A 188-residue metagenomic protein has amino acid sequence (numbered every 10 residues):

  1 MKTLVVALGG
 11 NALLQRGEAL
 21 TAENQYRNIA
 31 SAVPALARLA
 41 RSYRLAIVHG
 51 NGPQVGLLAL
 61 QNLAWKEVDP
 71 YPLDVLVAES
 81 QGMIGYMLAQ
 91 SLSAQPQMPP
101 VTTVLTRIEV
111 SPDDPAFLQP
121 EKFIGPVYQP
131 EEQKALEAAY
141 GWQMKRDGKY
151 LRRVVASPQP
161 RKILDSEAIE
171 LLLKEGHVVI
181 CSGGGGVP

Functional and structural regions predicted by a protein language model:
M1-V48, L57-L63, L171-K174: N-terminal glycine-/serine-/threonine-rich phosphate-binding loop
V5-A7, R44-L57, P100-L105, V179-S182: Short beta-strand segments at enzyme active-site cores
A12-L14, G52-G56, E109-D113, V187-P188: Short, active-site-adjacent cap segments at secondary-structure transitions
L13, I163, V178-P188: Conserved mixed alpha/beta catalytic, RNA-binding, or beta-rich assembly cores of soluble enzyme, regulatory
P34-A37, H49, P53, G82 (+2 more regions): N-terminal, well-ordered alpha-helical segments
A64-V179: Ligand-binding beta-strand-loop-alpha-helix segment within the catalytic cores of soluble metabolic enzymes
